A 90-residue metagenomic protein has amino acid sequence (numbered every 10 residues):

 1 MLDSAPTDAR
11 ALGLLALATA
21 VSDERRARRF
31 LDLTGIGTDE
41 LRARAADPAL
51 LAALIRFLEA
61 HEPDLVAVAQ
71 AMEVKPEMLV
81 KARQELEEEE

Functional and structural regions predicted by a protein language model:
M1-E90: Metal- and O2-centered redox machinery and metal/ROS homeostasis
